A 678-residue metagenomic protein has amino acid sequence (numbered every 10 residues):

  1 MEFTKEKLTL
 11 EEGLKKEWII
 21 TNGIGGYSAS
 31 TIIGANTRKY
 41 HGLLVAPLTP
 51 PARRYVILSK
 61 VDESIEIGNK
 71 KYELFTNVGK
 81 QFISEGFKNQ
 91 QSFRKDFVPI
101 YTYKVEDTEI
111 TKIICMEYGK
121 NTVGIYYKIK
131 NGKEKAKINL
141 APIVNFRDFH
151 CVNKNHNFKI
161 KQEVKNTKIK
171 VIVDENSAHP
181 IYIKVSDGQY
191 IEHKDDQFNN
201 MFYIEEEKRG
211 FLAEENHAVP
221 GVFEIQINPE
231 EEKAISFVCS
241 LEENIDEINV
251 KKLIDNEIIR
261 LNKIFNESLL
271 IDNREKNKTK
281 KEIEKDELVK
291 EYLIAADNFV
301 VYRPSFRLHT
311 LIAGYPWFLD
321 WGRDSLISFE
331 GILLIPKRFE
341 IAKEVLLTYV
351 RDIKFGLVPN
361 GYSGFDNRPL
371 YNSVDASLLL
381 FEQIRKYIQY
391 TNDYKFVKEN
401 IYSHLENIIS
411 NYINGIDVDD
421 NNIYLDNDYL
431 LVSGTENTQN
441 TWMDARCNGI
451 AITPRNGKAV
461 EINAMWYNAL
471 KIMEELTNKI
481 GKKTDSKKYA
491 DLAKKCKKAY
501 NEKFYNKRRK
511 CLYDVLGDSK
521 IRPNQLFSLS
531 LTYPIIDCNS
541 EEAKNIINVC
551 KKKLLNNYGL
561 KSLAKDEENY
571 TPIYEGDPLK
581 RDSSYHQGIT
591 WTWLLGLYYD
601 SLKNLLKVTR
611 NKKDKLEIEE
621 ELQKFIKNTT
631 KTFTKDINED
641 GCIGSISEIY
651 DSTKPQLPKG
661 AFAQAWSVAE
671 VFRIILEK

Functional and structural regions predicted by a protein language model:
M1-K678: Acidic, mature catalytic/reactive cores of soluble proteins
